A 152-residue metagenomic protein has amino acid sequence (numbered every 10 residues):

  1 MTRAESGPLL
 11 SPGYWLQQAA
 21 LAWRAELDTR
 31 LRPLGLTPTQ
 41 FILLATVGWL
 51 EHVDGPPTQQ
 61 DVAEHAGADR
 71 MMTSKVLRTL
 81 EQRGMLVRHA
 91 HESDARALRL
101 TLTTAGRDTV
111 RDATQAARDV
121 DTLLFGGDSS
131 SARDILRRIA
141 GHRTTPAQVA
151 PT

Functional and structural regions predicted by a protein language model:
M1-L34, R83, S130, D134 (+1 more regions): N-terminal leader segment of winged-helix/HTH proteins
S11, W15, I42-G48, D108: Pre-recognition alpha-helix immediately N-terminal to the DNA-recognition helix within helix-turn-helix or winged-helix
L21, A25-D69: N-terminal helix-turn-helix DNA-binding core of bacterial DNA-binding proteins
Q59, L77-R78: Short, hydrophobic-biased segments on the C-terminal half of alpha helices that form "recognition helices"
R78-R137: Charged, amphipathic alpha-helical coiled-coil/dimerization segments
D134-T152: Exposed, interaction-prone assembly regions rather than primary DNA-binding/catalytic cores
